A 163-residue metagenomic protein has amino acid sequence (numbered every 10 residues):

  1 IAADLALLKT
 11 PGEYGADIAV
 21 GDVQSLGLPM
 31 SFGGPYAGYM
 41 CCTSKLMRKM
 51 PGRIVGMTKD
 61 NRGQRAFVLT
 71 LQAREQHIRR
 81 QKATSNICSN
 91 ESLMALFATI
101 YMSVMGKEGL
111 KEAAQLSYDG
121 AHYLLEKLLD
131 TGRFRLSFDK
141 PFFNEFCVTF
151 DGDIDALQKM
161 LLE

Functional and structural regions predicted by a protein language model:
I1-M30: Conserved PLP phosphate-binding loop immediately N-terminal to the Schiff-base lysine helix in PLP-dependent enzymes
A2-A6, P11-G12, A98, M102-L110 (+1 more regions): Cofactor-binding beta-sheet edge motifs in enzyme active sites
L7, L124, A156-L157: Residues within well-ordered alpha-helices
V23, R53, T58, S92 (+4 more regions): Phosphate-moiety recognition in structured ligand-binding domains
L26-G132, L136-D139: Active-site C-terminal subdomain of aminotransferase-like
Y118, R133-L162: Conserved PLP-binding catalytic core of the aspartate aminotransferase-like
